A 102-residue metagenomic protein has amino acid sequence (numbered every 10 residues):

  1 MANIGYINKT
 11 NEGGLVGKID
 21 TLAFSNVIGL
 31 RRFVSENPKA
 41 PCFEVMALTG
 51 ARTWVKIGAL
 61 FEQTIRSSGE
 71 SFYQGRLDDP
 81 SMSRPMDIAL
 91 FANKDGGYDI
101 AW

Functional and structural regions predicted by a protein language model:
M1-W102: Single-stranded nucleic acid-binding surfaces, predominantly the OB-fold ssDNA-binding core
